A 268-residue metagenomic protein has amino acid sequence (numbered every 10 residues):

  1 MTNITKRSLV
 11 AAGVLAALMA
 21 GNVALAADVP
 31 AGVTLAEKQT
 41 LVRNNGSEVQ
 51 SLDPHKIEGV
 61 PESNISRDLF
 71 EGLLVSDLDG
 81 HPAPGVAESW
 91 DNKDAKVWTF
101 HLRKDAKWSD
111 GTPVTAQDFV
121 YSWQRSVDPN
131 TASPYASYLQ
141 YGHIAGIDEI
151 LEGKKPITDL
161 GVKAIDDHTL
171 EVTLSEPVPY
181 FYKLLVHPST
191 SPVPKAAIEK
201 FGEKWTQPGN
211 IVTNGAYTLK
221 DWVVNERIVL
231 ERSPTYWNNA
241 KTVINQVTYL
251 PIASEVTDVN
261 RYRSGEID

Functional and structural regions predicted by a protein language model:
T2-L25: Gram-negative bacterial Sec-dependent N-terminal signal peptides
A26-T34: Cleaved targeting-peptide boundary
E37-Q50, E88, V97-F100, F119-S122 (+4 more regions): Short, well-ordered beta-strand elements
N44-D94, Q124, N210-T213: N-terminal lobe/hinge region of extracytoplasmic solute-binding protein
L74-L78, A95, R103-K107, Q124-A132 (+6 more regions): Sec-exported extracytoplasmic/periplasmic mature domains
H81, D148, G153, D159 (+3 more regions): Gly/Pro-rich hinge or "lid" segments in bacterial periplasmic/extracellular proteins
E88-Y135, E171, R261: Aromatic- and charge-enriched surface segment that lines or borders ligand/interaction sites
N92-D94, A164-D166, V224: Residue-level recognition of beta-strand termini and adjacent short loop/turns
